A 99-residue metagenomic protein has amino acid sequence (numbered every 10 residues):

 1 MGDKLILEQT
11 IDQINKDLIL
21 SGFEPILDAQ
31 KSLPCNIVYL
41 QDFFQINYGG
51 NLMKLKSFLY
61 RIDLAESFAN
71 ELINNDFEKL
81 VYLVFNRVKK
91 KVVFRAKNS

Functional and structural regions predicted by a protein language model:
M1-P34: Charged, compositionally biased N-terminal leader segments and the immediate start of the first structured element
G2-K4, M53-S57, R61, K90-F94: Hydrophobic alpha-helical segments at protein termini of multi-pass membrane proteins
L5, Q9, C35, Y39 (+3 more regions): Charged, alpha-helix-enriched surfaces in structured cytosolic catalytic cores of large nucleotide-utilizing machines
S21-Y60: Amphipathic alpha-helical interaction modules
Q45-Y82: Amphipathic protein-protein interaction modules
E71-S99: Amphipathic alpha-helical binding modules
